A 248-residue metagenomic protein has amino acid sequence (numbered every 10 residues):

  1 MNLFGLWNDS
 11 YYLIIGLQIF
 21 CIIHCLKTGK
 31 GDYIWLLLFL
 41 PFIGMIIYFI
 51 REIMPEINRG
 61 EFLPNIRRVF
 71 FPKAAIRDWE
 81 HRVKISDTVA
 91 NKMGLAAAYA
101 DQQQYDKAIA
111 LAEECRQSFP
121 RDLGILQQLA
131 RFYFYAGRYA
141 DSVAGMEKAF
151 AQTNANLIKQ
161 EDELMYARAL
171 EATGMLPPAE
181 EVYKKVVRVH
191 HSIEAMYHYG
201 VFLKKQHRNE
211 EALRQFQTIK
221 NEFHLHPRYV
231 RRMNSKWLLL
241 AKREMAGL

Functional and structural regions predicted by a protein language model:
M1-K84, K107-A110, E114, S118: Long, contiguous interaction/recruitment modules in multidomain scaffold/adaptor proteins
S86-D87, P120, N154-L157, H190-H191 (+1 more regions): Short coil turns that delineate tetratricopeptide repeat
A90, K107, G124, I158-E161 (+3 more regions): Start-of-helix register in tetratricopeptide repeats
M93, A97, D101, L123-R188: Alpha-helical adaptor scaffolds
G94, Q128, M165, H198 (+1 more regions): "A position-specific structural signal for the A-helix of alpha-solenoid helical repeats
F202-K205, E211-L248: Terminal, low-structured helical/coil segments at or just beyond the last alpha-helical repeat
